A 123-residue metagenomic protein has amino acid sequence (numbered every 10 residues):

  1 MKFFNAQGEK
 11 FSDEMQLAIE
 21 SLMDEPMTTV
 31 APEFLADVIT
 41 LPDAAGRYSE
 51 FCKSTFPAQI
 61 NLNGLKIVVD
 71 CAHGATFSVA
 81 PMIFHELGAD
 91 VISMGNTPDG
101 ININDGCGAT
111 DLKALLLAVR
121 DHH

Functional and structural regions predicted by a protein language model:
M1-H123: Gly/Ser/Thr-enriched, mixed-charge loops and adjacent short helices that form phosphate/oxyanion-binding elements
